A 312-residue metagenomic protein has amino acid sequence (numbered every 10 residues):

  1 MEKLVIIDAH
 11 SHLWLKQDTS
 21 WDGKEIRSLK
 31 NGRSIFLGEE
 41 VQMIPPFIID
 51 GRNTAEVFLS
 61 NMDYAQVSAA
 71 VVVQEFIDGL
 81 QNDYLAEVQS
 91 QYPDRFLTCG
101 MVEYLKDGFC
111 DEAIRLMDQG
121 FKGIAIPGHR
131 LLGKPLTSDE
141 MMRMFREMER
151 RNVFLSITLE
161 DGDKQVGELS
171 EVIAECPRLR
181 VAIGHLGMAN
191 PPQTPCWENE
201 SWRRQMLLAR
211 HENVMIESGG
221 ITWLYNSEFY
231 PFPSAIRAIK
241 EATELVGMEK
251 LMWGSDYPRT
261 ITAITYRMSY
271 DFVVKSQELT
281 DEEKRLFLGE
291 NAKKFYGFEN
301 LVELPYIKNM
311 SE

Functional and structural regions predicted by a protein language model:
E2-A9, K16-S60, Y64, A69 (+3 more regions): Mid-to-C-terminal alpha-helical segments outside catalytic/metal-binding sites
I7-A9, V73, C99-G100, A125 (+3 more regions): Active-site neighborhood of phospho(di)ester-bond hydrolases with catalytic His/Asp-centered motifs
H10, M62, L85, L116 (+6 more regions): Conserved, mostly hydrophobic/aromatic
H10-K16, T158, H185: Histidine-centered divalent metal-coordination motifs
G51-N61, K106-L116, S201: Short, acidic/polar
F58-N61, A65-V88, P93-E103, A125: Short, well-structured secondary-structure segments
D78-Y84, D107-G108, L132-R143, V166-G167: Active-site-adjacent beta->alpha loops and helix N-cap segments on the catalytic face of soluble alpha/beta enzymes
K122-G123, P135-M252, K294, N300 (+1 more regions): Catalytic pocket-lining loop regions of alpha/beta-barrel enzymes, especially the amidohydrolase/enolase/GH5 lineages
